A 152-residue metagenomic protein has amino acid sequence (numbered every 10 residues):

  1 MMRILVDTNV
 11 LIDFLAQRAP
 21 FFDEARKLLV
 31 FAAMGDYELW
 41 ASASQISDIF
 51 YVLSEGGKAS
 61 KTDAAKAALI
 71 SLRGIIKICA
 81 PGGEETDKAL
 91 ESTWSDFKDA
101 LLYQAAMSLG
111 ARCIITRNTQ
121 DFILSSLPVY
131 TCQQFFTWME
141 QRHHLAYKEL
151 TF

Functional and structural regions predicted by a protein language model:
M1-A41, G57-K61, L124, W138-F152: Short, well-structured N-terminal submotif of metal-dependent ribonuclease cores
V6, A41, P81, R117 (+1 more regions): A conserved hydrophobic position in a structured secondary element of the catalytic/binding core that shapes
N9-V10, S44, Q120, Q134: Alpha-helix/helix-capping structural signal
R26, A33, E38, S44-E91 (+1 more regions): Active-site-proximal, substrate-binding regions of enzyme catalytic domains and RNA-binding/basic surfaces
I46-S47, S108, F136: Alpha-helix N-cap/helix-start and coil->helix boundary motif
G74-T119, Y147: Active-site neighborhoods of divalent-metal-dependent phosphate/nucleic-acid chemistry enzymes
E84-K88, Q134-E140: A short acidic, often aromatic-flanked loop/helix-cap motif at beta-alpha or helix-coil junctions that lines enzyme
Q120-L127: Short loop/helix-cap segments at secondary-structure boundaries that form the rim of catalytic
